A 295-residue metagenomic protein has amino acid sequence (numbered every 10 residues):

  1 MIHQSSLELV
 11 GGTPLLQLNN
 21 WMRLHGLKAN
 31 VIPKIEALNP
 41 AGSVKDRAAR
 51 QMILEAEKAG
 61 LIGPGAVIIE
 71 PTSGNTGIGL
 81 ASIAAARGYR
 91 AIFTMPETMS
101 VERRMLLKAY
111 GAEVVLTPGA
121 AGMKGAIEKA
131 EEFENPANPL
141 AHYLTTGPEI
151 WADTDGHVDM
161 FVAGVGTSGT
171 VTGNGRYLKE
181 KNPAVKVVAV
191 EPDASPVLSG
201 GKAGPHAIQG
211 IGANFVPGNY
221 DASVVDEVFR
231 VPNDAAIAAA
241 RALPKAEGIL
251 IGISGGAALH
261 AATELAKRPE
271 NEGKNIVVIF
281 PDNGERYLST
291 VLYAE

Functional and structural regions predicted by a protein language model:
M1-E295: PLP-dependent amino-acid enzyme catalytic core
